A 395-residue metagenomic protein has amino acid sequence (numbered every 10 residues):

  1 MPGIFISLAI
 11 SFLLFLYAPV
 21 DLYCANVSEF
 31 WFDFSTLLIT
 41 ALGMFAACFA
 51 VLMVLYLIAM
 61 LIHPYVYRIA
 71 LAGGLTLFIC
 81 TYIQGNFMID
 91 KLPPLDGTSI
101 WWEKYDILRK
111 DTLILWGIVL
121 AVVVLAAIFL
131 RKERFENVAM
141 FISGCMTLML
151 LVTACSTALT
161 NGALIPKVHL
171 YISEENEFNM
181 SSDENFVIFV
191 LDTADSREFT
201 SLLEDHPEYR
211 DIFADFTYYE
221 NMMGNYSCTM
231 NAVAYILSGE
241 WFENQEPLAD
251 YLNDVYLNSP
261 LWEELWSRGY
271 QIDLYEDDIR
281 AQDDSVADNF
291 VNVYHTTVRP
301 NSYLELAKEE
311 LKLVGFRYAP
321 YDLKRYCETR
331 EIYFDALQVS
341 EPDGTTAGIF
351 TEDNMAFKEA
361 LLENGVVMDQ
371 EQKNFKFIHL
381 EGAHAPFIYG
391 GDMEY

Functional and structural regions predicted by a protein language model:
M1-G162: Transmembrane and membrane-interface helices of multi-pass, inner-membrane envelope-modifying transferases
S7-A9, G73, S173, M180 (+1 more regions): Generic hydrophobic alpha-helical membrane-segment signal
M60, P64-V123, E184, T193-E394: Active-site-proximal alpha/beta segments of enzymes that process anionic O-linked groups
T160-F178, S182-D183: Alpha-helical transmembrane signal-anchor/signal-peptide segments
F189-L191: Phosphate/pyrophosphate-binding loops and the adjoining catalytic core of nucleotide-dependent enzymes
